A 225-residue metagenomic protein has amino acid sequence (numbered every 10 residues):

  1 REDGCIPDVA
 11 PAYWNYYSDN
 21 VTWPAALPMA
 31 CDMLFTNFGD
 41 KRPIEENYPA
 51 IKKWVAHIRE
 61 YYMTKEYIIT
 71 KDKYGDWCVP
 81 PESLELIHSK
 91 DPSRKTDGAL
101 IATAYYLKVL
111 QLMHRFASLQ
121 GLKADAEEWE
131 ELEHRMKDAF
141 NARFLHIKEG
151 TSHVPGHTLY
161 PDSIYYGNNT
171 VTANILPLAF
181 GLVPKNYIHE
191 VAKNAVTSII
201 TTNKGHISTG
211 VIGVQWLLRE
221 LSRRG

Functional and structural regions predicted by a protein language model:
R1-G225: Active-site core of glycosidic bond-cleaving carbohydrate-active enzymes
